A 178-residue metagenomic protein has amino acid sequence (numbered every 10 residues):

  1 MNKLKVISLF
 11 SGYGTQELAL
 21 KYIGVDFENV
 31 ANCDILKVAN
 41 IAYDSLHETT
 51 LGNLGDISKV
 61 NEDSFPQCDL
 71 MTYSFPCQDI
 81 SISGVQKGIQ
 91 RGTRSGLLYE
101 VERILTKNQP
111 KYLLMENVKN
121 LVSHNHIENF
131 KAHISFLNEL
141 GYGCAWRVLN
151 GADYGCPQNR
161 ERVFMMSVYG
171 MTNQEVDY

Functional and structural regions predicted by a protein language model:
M1-V30, N40, D44, T49 (+4 more regions): S-adenosyl-L-methionine-dependent DNA methyltransferase catalytic core
N29-V30, G52-N53, G143-V148: A short coil-to-beta-strand element that immediately follows conserved catalytic motifs
A31-K37, E116-N120: Conserved acidic E/D residue at the C-terminus of a beta-strand in Rossmann-like folds
N32, L54, T72, L114-M115: Generic enzyme active-site microenvironment
K37-A42, L97: Conserved short alpha-helix immediately C-terminal to the canonical SAM/SAH-binding motif I of Rossmann-like
T49-I57: Conserved SAM-binding strand-loop segment of SAM-dependent methyltransferases
V60-L70, Q78-Y178: Class I S-adenosyl-L-methionine
